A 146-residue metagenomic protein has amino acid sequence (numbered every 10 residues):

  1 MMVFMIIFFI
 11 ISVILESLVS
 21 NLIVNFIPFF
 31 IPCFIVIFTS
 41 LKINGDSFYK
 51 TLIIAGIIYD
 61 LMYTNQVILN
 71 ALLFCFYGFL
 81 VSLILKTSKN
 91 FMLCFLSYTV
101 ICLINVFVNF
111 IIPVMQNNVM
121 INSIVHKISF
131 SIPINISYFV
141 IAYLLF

Functional and structural regions predicted by a protein language model:
M1-F146: Terminal, non-globular segments
